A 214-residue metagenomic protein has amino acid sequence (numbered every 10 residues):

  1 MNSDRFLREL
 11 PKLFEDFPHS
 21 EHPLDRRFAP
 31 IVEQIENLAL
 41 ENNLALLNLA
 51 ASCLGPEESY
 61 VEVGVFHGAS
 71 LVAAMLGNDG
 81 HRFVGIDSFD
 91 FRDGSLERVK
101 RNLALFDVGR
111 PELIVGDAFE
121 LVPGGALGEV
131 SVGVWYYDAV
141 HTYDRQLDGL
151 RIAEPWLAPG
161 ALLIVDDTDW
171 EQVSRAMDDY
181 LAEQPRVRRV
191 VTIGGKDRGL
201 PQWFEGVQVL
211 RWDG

Functional and structural regions predicted by a protein language model:
M1-L38: Rossmann-like AdoMet
F14-F17, H22, E33-Q34, A45-G214: S-adenosylmethionine/decaboxylated-SAM
